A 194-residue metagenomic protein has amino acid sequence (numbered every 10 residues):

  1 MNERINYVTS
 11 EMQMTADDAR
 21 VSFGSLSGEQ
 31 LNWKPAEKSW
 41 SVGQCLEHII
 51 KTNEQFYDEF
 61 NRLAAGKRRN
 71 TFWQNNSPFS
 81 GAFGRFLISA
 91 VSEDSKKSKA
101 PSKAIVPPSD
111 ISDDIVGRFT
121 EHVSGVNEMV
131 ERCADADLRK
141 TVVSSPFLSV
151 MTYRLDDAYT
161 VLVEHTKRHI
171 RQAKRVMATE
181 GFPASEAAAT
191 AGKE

Functional and structural regions predicted by a protein language model:
M1-D17: Extreme N-terminal tail/first-helix region
M1-I5, P108, L148-L155: A short, mixed-charge helix-start or loop-turn motif at secondary-structure junctions
R4-N6, G43, S112-D113, A158: Active-site rim elements
A16-R20, G43: Short amphipathic alpha-helical segments
A19-G28: Short amphipathic alpha-helical segments and their helix-coil junctions
S22, A82-L138: Acidic/histidine-rich alpha-helical segments that form the ligand environment of transition-metal centers
Q30-W33: Short, charged helix-helix connector/hinge segments
P35-A90, S124, E128-R132, A136-G192: Short, contiguous alpha-helical
